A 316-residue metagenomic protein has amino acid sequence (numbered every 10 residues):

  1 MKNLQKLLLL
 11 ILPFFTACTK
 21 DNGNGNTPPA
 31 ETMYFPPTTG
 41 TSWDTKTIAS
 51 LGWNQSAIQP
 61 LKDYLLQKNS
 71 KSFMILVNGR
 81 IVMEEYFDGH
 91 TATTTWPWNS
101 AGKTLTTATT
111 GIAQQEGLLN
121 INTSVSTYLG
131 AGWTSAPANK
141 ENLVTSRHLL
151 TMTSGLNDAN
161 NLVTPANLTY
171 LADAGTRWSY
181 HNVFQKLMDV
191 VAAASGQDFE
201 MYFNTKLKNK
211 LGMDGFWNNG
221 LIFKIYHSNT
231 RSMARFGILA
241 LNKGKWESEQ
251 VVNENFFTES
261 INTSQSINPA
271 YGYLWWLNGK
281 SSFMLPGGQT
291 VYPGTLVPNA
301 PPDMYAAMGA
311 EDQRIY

Functional and structural regions predicted by a protein language model:
K2-L10: Sec-dependent signal peptide recognition, specifically the positively charged N-region followed immediately by
F15-T91, W96, Q114-L119, T151 (+1 more regions): N-terminal leader/targeting segments and the immediately adjacent pre-domain N-terminus
T47-A49, A92-P97, T134-P137, L171-R177 (+2 more regions): Second-shell loop/turn segments in exported
K62, G111, S126, R147-T151 (+8 more regions): Non-transmembrane alpha-helical segments in soluble domains of secreted/periplasmic/extracellular proteins
S72-L76, I81-E84, N99, H148-T151 (+6 more regions): Structural recognition of the beta-strand scaffold that forms the well-ordered cores of secreted hydrolase catalytic
G79, W96-N122, L149, K186-V191 (+1 more regions): Active-site SXXK
E116-S154, S195-N229: Active-site helix/loop module of the DD-peptidase/beta-lactamase fold, centered on the serine-lysine SxxK catalytic
G212-R314: Penicillin-binding protein/beta-lactamase superfamily catalytic region
